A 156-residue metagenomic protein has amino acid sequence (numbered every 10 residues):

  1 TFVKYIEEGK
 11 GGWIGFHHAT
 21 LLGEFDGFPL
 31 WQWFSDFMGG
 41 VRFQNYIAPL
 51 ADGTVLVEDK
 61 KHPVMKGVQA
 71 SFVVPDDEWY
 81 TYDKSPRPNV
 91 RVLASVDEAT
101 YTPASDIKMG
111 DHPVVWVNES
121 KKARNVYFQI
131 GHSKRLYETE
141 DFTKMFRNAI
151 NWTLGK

Functional and structural regions predicted by a protein language model:
T1-G67: A glycine-rich, often tryptophan-bearing local segment used as a flexible ligand/cofactor-contacting loop or short
Y5, W33, Y46, Y80-Y82 (+3 more regions): Sequence-level detector for tyrosine residue identity
E8-W13, R87-R91, K122-R124, K156: Loop/turn elements at helix/coil->beta-strand transitions in domains of secreted/extracellular proteins
W13, A19-G23, A70-F72, E98-T100 (+1 more regions): Solvent-exposed loop/turn segments at secondary-structure junctions within structured extracellular/periplasmic domains
L30-G39, V74-D76, Y82-V90, G131 (+2 more regions): Oxidoreductase and adenylate-handling cofactor-binding alpha/beta cores
G40-K122: Catalytic beta-strand/loop cores that center a nucleophilic Ser/Cys/Thr and support acyl-enzyme chemistry
A99-K156: Extracellular ligand-binding/catalytic regions of CAZymes and related secreted enzymes and adhesion modules
